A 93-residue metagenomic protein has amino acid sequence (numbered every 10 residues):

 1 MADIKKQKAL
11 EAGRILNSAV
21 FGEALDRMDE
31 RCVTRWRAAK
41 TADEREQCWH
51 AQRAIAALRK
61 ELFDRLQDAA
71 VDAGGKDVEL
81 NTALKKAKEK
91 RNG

Functional and structural regions predicted by a protein language model:
A2-G93: Intrinsic-disorder/low-complexity detector
